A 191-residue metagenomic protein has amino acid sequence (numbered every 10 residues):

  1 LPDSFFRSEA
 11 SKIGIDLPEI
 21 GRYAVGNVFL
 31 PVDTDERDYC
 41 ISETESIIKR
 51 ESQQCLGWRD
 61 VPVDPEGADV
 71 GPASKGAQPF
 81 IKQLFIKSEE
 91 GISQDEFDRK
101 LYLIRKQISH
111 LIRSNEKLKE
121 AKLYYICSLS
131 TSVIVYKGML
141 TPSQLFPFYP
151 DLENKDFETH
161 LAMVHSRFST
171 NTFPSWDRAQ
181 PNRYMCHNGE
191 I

Functional and structural regions predicted by a protein language model:
L1-I191: N-terminal segments that mediate ammonia production and transfer in glutamine-dependent amidotransferase systems
